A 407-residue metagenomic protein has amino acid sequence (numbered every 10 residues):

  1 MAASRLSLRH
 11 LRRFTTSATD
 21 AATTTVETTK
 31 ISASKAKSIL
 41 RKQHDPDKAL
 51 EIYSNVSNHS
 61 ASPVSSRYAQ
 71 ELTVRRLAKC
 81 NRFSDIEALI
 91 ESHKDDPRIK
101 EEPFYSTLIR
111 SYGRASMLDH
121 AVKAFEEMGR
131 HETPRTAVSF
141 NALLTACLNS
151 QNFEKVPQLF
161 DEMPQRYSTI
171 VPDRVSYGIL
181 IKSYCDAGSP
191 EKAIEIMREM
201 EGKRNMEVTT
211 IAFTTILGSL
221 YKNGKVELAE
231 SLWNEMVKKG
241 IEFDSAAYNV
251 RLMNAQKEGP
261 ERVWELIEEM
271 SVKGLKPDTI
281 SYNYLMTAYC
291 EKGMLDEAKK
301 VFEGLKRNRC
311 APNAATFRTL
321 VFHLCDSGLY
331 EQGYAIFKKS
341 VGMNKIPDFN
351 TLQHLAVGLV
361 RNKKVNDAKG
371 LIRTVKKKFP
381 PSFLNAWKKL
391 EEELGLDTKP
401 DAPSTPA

Functional and structural regions predicted by a protein language model:
M1-V138, S150-Q158, E162, R166 (+2 more regions): N-terminal targeting peptides
S32-A33, A49, S66, Q70-E71 (+24 more regions): Pentatricopeptide repeat
S60-S62, N81, D96-P97, E132 (+12 more regions): Inter-helix linker motif
E261-A386: Structured C-terminal portions of repeat-based eukaryotic scaffold domains
